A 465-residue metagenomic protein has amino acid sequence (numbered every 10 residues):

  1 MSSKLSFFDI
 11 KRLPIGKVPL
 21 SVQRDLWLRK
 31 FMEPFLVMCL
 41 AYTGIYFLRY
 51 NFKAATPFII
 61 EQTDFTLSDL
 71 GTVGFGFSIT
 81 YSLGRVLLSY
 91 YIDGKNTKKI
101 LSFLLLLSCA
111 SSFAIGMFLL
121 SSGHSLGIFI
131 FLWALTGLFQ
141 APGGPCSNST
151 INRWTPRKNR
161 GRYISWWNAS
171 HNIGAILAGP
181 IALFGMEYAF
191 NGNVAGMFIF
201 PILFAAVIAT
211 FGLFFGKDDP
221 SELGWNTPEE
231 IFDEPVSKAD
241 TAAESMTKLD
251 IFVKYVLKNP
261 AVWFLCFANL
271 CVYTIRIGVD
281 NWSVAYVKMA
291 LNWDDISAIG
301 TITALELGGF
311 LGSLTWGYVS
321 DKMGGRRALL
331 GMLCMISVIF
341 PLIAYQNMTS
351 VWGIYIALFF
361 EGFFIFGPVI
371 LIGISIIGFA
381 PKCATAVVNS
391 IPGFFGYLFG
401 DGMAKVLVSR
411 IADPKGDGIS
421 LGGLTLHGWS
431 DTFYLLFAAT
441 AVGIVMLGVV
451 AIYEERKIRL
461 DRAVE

Functional and structural regions predicted by a protein language model:
F52-T56, N259-S313, G400-V408: Extracytoplasmic gate region of multi-pass secondary transporters
G84-N96, S313-G325, A412: Helix-to-loop junctions at the C-terminal end of transmembrane segments in multipass secondary transporters
G94-L105, D321-M335: Cytoplasmic membrane-interface "Motif A"-like loop-to-helix N-cap segments of 12-TM Major Facilitator Superfamily
L106-G123, I336-T349: C-terminal ends and interior cores of transmembrane alpha-helices in multi-pass membrane transporters/permeases
S111, S125-P142, G353-L371: Hydrophobic core of transmembrane alpha-helices in multi-pass small-molecule transporters, especially MFS/SLC-type
L132-S170: Cytoplasmic helix-loop-helix junction between adjacent transmembrane helices in 12-TM secondary transporters
W167, H171-P220: Helix-loop-helix hairpin linking two adjacent transmembrane segments in secondary transporters
R326-S375: C-terminal transmembrane helical hairpin of 12-TM major facilitator-type secondary transporters
